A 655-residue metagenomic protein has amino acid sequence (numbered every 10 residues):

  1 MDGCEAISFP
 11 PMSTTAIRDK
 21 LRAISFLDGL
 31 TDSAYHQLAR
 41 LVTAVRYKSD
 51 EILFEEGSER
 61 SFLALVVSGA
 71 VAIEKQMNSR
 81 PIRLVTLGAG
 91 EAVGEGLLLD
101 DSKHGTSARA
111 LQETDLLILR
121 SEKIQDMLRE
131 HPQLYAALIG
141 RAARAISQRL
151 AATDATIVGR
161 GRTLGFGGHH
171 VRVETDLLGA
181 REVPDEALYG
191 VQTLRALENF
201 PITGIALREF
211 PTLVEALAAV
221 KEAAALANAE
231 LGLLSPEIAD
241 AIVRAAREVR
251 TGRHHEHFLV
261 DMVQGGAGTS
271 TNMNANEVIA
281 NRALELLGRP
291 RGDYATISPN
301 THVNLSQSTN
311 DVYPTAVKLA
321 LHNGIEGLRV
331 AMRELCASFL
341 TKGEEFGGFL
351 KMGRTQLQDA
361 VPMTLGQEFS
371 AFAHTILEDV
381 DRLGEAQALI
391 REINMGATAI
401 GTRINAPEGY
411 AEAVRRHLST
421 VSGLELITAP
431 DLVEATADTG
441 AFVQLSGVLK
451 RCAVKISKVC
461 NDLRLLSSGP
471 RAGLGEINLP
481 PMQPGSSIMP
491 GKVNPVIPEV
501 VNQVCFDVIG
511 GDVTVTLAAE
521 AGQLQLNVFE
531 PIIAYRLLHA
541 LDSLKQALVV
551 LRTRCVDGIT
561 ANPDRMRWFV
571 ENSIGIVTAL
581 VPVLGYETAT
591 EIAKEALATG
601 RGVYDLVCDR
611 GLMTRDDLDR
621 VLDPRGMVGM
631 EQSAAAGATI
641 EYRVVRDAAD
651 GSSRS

Functional and structural regions predicted by a protein language model:
I7-F9: Short, positively charged and aromatic/hydrophobic N-terminal segments
I17, A34-Q37, K103-G105, S121-R162: A small-molecule sensor/coupling module
R22-S79, V93: Regulatory nucleotide-sensing modules
G29, L63, T86, I118 (+1 more regions): Short aromatic/basic micro-patch
I73-E74, E95-G96, T106-A110, D126: Short beta-strand His + acidic residue motifs that chelate non-heme Fe in jelly-roll/DSBH and cupin folds
E113-K123: A short hydrophobic beta-strand segment most commonly corresponding to one strand of the jelly-roll/cupin
R162-S655: Conserved, well-structured ligand/cofactor-binding cores
